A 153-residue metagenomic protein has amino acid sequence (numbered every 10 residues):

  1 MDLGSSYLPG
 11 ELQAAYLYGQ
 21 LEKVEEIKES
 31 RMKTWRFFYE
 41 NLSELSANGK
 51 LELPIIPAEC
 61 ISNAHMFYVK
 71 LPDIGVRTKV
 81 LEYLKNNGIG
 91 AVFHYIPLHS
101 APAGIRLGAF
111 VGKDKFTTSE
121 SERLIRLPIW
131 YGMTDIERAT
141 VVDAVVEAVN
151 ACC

Functional and structural regions predicted by a protein language model:
M1-C153: PLP-dependent aminotransferase class I/II
